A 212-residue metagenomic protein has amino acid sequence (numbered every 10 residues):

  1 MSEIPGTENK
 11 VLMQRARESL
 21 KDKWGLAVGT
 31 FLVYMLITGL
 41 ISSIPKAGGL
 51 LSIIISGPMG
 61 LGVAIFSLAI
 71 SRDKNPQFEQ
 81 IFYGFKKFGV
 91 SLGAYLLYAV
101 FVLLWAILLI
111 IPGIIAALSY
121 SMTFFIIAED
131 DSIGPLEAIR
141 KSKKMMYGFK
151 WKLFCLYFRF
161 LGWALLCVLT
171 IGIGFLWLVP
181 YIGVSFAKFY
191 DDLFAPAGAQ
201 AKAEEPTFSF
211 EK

Functional and structural regions predicted by a protein language model:
M1-K212: Hydrophobic alpha-helical membrane segments
